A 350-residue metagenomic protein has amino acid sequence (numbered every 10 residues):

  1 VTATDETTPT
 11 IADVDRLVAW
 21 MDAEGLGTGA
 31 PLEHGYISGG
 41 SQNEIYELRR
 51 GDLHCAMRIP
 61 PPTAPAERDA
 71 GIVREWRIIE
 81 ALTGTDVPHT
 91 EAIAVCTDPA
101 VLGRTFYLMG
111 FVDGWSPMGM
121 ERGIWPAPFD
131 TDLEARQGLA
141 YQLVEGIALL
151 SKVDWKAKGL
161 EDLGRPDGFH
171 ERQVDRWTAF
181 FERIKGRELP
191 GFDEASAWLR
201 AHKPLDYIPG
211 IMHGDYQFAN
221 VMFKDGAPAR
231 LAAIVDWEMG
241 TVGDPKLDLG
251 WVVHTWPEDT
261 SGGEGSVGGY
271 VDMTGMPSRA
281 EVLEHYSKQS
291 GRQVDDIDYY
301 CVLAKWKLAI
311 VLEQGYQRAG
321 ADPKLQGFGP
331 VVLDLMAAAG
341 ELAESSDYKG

Functional and structural regions predicted by a protein language model:
T2-G27: Juxta-kinase regulatory segment immediately upstream of eukaryotic protein kinase catalytic domains
T2-T8, R183, S266-P277, E281-Q293 (+1 more regions): ATP/Mg2+ or Mg2+-diphosphate-binding catalytic cores that bind nucleotide phosphates or diphosphates via glycine-rich
E33-E194, A201-I211, G226-A229: ATP-binding pocket architecture of kinase catalytic cores
G164-R165, R292-A304: All-alpha amphipathic helical-bundle segments outside canonical DNA-binding/catalytic cores that form hydrophobic
I211-H213, F218: Catalytic-loop of the protein kinase fold
V235-G240: Activation of the activation-loop gatekeeper triad in protein kinase-fold domains
D248-D259, G263: C-lobe/activation-segment region of protein kinase-like
